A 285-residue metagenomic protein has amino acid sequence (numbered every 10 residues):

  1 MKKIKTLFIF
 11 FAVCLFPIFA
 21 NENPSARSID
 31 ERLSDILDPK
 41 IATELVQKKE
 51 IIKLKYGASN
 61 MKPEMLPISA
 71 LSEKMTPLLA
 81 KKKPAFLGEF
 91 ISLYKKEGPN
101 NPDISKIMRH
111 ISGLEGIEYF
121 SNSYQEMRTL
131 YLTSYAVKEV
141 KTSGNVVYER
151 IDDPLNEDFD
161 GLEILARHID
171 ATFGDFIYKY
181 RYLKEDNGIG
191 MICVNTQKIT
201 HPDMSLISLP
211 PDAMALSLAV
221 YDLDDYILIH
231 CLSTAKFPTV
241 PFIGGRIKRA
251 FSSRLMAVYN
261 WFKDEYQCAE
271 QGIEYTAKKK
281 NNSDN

Functional and structural regions predicted by a protein language model:
M1-F8: Bacterial N-terminal signal peptides that target proteins for export
A12-A20: Hydrophobic h-region of N-terminal signal peptides that target proteins for export in Gram-negative bacteria
P24-T172: Hydrophobic ligand-binding cavity/cleft-lining segments
Y178-S217: Hydrophobic-ligand binding "helix-grip"
V194-I199, H230-P241: Short, solvent-exposed aromatic-acidic interface loops
D203-S208, A235-R254: A short acidic/glycine-rich loop-to-helix N-cap element
L209-F237: Compact beta-sheet-dominated globular domain cores
I243-A277: A conserved amphipathic terminal alpha-helix motif
